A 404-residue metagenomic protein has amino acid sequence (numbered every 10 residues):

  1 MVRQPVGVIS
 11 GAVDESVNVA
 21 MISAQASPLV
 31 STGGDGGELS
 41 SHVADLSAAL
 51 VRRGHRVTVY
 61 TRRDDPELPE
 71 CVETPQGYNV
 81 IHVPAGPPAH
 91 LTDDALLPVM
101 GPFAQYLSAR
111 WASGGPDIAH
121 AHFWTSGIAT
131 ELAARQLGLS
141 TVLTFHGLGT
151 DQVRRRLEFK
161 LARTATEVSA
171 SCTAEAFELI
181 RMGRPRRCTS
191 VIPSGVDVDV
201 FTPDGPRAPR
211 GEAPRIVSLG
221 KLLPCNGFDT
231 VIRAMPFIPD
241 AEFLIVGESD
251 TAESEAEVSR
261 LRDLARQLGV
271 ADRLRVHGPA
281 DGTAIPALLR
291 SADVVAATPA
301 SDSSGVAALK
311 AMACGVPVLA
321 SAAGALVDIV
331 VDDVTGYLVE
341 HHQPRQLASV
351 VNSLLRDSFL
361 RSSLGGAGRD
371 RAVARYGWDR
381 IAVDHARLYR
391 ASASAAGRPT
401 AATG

Functional and structural regions predicted by a protein language model:
V2-Y78: N-terminal subdomain of nucleotide-sugar transferases
A174, G195: Carbohydrate-associated surface elements
P209-N226, I232-I238, L244-V246: Conserved donor-binding/catalytic core segment of Leloir-type glycosyltransferases
V258-A280: Nucleotide-activated donor-binding/catalytic signature segment of Leloir-type glycosyltransferases, i.e., the conserved
P279, A287-A292: Short alpha-helical donor nucleotide-sugar binding micro-motif in glycosyltransferases
P279, D332-D333, Y337-P344, S353-F359: Conserved acidic donor-binding segment of nucleotide-sugar-dependent glycosyltransferases
A300: Aromatic "clamp/platform" in nucleotide-sugar-dependent glycosyltransferases that forms part of the donor/acceptor
P317-A320, V330: Short hydrophobic beta-strand element within catalytic cores of glycosyltransferases and related nucleotide-activated
